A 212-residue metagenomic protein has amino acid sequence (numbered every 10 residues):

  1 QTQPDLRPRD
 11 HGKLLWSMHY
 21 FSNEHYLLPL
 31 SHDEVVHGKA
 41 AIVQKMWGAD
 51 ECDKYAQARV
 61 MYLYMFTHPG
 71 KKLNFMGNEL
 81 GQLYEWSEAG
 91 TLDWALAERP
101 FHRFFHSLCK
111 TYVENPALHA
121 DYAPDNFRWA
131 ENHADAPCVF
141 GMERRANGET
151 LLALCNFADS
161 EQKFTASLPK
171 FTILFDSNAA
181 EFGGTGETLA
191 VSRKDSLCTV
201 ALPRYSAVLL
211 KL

Functional and structural regions predicted by a protein language model:
Q1-Y55, R59-T67: Glycan-recognition surfaces
R9, K39, A49-Y55, R59-Y62 (+2 more regions): Carbohydrate-interacting/catalytic domains
